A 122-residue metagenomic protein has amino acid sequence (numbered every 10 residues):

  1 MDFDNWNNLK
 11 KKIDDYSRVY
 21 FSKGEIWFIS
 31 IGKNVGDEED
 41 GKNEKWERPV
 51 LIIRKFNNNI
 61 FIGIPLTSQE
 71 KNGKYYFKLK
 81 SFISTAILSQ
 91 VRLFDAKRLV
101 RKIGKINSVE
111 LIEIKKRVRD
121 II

Functional and structural regions predicted by a protein language model:
M1-N7, V19, E44, F77-I122: C-terminal terminal-subdomain/extension
K11-S17: Short alpha-helix capping/helix-loop boundary micro-motifs
D14, E70, A96-L99: Preference for short coil/turn "hinge" residues that link or interrupt alpha-helices
K23-G24: Loop/turn positions that initiate beta-strands
G32-D37: Short, charged beta-turn/beta-strand-edge "cap" motif at the junction between a beta-strand and an adjacent loop
E39-S81: Compact nucleic-acid interaction/catalytic patches
